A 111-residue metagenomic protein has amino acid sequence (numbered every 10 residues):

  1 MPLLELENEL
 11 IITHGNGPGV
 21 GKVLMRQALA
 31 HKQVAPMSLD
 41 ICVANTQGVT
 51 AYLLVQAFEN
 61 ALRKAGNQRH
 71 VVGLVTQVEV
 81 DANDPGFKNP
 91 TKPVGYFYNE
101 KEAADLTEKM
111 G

Functional and structural regions predicted by a protein language model:
M1-T13, K22-L29: N-terminal glycine-/serine-/threonine-rich phosphate-binding loop
G17-G21, E79-A82: Short, active-site-adjacent cap segments at secondary-structure transitions
A30-G111: Ligand-binding beta-strand-loop-alpha-helix segment within the catalytic cores of soluble metabolic enzymes
